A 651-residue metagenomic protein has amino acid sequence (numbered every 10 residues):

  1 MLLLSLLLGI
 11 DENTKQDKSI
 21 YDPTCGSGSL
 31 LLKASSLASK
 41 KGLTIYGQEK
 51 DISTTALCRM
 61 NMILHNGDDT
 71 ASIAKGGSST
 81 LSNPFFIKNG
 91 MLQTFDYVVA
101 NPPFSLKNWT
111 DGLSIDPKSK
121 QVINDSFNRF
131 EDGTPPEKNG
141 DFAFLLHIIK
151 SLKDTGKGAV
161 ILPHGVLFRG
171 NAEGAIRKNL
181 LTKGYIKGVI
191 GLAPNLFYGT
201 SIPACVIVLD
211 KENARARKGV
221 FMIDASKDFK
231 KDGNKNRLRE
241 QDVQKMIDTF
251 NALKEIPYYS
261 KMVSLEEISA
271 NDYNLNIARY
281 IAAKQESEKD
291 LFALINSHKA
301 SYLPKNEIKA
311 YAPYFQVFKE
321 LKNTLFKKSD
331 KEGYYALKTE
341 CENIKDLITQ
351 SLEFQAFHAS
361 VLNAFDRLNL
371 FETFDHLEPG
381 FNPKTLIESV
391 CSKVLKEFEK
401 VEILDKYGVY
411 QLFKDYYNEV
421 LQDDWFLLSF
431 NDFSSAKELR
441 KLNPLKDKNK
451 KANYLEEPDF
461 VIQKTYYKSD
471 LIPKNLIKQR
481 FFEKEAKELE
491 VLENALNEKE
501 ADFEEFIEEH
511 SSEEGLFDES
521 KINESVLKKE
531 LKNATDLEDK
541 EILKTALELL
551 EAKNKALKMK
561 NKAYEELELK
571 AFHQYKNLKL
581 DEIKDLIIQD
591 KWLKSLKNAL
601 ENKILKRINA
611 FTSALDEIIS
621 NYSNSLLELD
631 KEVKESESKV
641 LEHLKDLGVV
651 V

Functional and structural regions predicted by a protein language model:
L2-A100, S105-Q121, F142-A143, L162-G165 (+2 more regions): Conserved S-adenosyl-L-methionine
L92-K468, E488-V491, A495-E498, E504-L647: A conserved structural/catalytic subdomain of Rossmann-like adenosyl-cofactor enzymes
N475, Q479, E483-A486: Alpha-solenoid helical-repeat scaffolds
V649-V651: N-terminal-proximal low-complexity accessory segments that begin disordered and transition into the first
